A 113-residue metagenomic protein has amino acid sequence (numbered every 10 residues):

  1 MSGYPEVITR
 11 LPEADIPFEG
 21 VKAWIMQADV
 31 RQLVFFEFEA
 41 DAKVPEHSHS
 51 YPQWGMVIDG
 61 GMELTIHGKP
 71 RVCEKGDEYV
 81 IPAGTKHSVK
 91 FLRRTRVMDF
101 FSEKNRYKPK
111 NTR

Functional and structural regions predicted by a protein language model:
M1-V30, V34, K110-R113: A short, N-terminal "cap"/entry segment at the start of jelly-roll beta-barrel domains of the cupin/DSBH fold
Q32, G61-E63, P70, K86 (+1 more regions): Structural motif
Q32-H49: Conserved short histidine dyad/triad with adjacent acidic residue
Y51-M62, H67: Glycine- and acidic-residue-biased ligand/ion/polar-headgroup-sensing regions
I58-D59, E74-K75, R93: A cytosolic small-molecule/anion-sensing beta-strand core signal
G68-A83: Short acidic-glycine-tyrosine-enriched beta hairpin
A83-Y107: Ligand-binding loop in jelly-roll beta-barrel domains
